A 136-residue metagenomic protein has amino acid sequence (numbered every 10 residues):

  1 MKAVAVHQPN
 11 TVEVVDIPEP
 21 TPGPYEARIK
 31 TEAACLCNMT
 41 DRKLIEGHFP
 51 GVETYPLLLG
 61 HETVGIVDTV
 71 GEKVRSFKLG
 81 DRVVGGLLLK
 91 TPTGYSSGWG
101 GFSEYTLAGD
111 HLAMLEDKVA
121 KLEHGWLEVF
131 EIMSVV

Functional and structural regions predicted by a protein language model:
M1-V4: Short structural boundary motif marking the start of a folded domain
V6, I45, D68-T69, A108: Short beta-strand-to-turn element immediately C-terminal to the catalytic PLP-Schiff-base lysine in fold type I
H7-T11, A34-L36, V135: Short polar catalytic/cofactor-binding loops
P9-V14, H48-F49: Short gly/ser/thr-rich secondary-structure transition/capping motifs
V14-D16, V64-I66, Y105-L107: Conserved hydrophobic/aromatic beta-strand scaffold that supports enzyme active sites
E19-C35, H48-K90, G98-G100: Glycine-rich beta-strand-centered segment in the early N-terminal region that forms part of a ligand/cofactor-binding
N38-I45: Cytochrome P450 core scaffold surrounding the K-helix E-X-X-R motif and the conserved "meander" helix-loop region
L89-V136: NAD(P)H dinucleotide-binding glycine-rich loop of Rossmann-like/cofactor-binding domains, especially the beta1-alpha1
